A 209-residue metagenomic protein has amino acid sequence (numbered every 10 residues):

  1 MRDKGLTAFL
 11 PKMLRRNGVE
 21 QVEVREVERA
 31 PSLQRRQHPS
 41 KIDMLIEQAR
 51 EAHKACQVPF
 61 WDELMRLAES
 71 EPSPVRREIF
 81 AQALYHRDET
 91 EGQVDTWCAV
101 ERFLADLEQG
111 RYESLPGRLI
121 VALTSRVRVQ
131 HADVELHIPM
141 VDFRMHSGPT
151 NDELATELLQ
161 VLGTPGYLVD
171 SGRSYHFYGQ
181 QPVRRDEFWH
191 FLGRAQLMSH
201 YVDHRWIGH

Functional and structural regions predicted by a protein language model:
M1-S171, P182-R185: Signature for HUH/AEP ssDNA processing cores
R173-H209: Accessory, usually C-terminal, subdomains that scaffold auxiliary metal cofactors
